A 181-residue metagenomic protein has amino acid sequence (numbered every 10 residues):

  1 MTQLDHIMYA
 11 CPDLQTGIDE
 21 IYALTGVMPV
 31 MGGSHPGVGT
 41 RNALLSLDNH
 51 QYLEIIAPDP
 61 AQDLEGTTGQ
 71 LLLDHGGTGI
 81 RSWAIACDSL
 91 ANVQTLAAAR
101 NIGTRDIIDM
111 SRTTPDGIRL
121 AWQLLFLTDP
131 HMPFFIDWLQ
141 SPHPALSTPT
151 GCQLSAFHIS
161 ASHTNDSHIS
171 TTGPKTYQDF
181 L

Functional and structural regions predicted by a protein language model:
M1, D5, P29, P36-G39 (+3 more regions): Generic preference for well-ordered secondary structure
T2, G17, G33-H35, A43 (+4 more regions): Short, flexible coil/linker segments at or flanking structured domains
T2-L4, I18-A23, M28-G32, I56-D63 (+3 more regions): Short linear motifs at secondary-structure transitions and domain/linker junctions
Q3-D13, A43-D48, T68-L96, C152-L181: Vicinal oxygen chelate
H6, E20-I21, T25-V27, S46-L47 (+4 more regions): Broad hydrophobic/π-residue packing in well-ordered secondary structure
D13-L72: Glycine/small-residue-rich interface belts in oligomeric ring/scaffold proteins and their assembly partners
L44-S46, L53-E54, A91-A156, H168-L181: Vicinal oxygen chelate
